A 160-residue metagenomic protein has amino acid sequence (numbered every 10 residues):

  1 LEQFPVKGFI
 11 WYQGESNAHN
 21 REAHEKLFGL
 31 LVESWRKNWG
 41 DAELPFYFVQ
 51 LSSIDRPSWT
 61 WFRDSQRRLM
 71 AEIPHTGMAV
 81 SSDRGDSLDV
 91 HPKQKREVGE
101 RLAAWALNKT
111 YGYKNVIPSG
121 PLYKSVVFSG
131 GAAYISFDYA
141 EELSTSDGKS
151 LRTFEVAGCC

Functional and structural regions predicted by a protein language model:
L1-C160: Cell-envelope and extracellular/periplasmic
